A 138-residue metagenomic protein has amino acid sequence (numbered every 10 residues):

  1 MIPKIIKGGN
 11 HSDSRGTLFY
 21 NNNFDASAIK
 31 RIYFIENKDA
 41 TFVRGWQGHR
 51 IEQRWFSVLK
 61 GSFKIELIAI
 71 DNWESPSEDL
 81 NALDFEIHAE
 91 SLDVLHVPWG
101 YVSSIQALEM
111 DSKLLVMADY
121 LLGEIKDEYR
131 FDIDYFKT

Functional and structural regions predicted by a protein language model:
M1-E90, M110-T138: Non-catalytic, conserved peripheral segments adjacent to functional cores
I87-E109: Conserved metal-binding segment of the jelly-roll/cupin
